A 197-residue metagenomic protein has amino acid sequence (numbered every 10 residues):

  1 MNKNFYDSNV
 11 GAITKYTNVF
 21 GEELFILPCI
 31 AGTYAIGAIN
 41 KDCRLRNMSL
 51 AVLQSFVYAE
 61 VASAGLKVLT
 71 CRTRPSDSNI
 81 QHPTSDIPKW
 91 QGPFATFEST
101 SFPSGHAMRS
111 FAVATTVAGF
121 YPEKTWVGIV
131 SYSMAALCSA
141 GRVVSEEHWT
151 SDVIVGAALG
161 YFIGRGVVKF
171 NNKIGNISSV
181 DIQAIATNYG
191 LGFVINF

Functional and structural regions predicted by a protein language model:
M1-N18, G37, K41, V68 (+1 more regions): Topogenic and prosegment regions of secretory-pathway hydrolases and membrane enzymes
M1-T33, V68-D86, P93: N-terminal transmembrane-helix/juxtamembrane module of multi-pass inner/ER membrane proteins
L24, P28-A31, M48-A51, S55 (+1 more regions): Alpha-helical transmembrane segments of integral membrane proteins
L27, A31, Y58-A62, S110-V113 (+1 more regions): Hydrophobic alpha-helical transmembrane segments of multipass integral membrane proteins
I36-A62, L66, G128: Interfacial segments of alpha-helical transmembrane regions
N40-K41, T70-C71, P122, E146: Short helix-capping/hinge motifs at transmembrane helix termini and TM-loop junctions
I80-N196: Membrane-embedded catalytic cores of phosphoryl/pyrophosphoryl-handling enzymes
